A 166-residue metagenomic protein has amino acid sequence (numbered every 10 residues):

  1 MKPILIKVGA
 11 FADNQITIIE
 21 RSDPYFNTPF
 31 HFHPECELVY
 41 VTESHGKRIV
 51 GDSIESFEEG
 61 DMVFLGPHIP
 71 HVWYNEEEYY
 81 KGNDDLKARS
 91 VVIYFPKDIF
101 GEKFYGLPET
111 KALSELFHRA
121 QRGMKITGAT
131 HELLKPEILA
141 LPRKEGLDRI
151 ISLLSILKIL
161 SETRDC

Functional and structural regions predicted by a protein language model:
M1-F64: Generic protein-terminus/edge-of-domain signal
P3-V8, P67-P136: A hydrophobic/aromatic-rich effector-binding and dimerization subdomain of bacterial HTH-type transcriptional regulators
Q15, E35, K87-R89, I150: A structure-centric signal for secondary-structure junctions around beta-strands
I19, V39, Y74, Y94 (+1 more regions): Residues in well-ordered beta-strands of folded domains
T42, F95-K97, R143: Short beta-strand-to-loop capping motifs
S56-Y74, L153-L160: Conserved long hydrophobic alpha-helices within structured protein cores
E109-A112, E137, R149-S152, I156: Internal, well-ordered alpha-helical segments in soluble enzyme and binding-protein domains
M124-G128, P142-C166: Short, Lys/Arg-enriched, Trp-marked, Pro/Gly-tolerant hinge/linker segments that flank
